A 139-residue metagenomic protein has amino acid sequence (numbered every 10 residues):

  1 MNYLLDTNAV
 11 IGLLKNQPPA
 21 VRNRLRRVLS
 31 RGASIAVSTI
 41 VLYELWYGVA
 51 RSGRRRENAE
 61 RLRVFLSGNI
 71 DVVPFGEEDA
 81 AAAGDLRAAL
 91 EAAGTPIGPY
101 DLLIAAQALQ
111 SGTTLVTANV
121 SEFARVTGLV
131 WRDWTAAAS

Functional and structural regions predicted by a protein language model:
M1, A105, L109-S139: Acidic, PIN/NYN-like endoribonuclease modules and their adjacent C-terminal/linker elements
M1-V37, V49-S67, A92, A137-S139: Short, well-structured N-terminal submotif of metal-dependent ribonuclease cores
D6-T7, V21, L45, A83 (+2 more regions): Generic structural signal for small/hydrophobic residues in well-ordered secondary structure, especially within
A9-V10, V41, D79, I104 (+1 more regions): Alpha-helix capping/helix-boundary segments
V10-I11, Y43-W46, A124, R132: Nucleotide phosphate-binding site architecture
R22, L42, N58-L62, A80-A83 (+1 more regions): A general structural signal for well-ordered alpha-helical segments in protein cores
D71-V116: Active-site neighborhoods of divalent-metal-dependent phosphate/nucleic-acid chemistry enzymes
